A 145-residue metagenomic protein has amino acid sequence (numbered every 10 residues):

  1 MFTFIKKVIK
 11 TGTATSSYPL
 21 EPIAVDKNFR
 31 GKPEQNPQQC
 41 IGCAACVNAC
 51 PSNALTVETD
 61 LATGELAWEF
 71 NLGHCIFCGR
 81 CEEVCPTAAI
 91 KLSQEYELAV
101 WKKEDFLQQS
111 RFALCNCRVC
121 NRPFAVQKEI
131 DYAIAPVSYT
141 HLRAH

Functional and structural regions predicted by a protein language model:
M1-T56, D60, H74, Q109-C117 (+1 more regions): Ferredoxin-type iron-sulfur electron-transfer modules and their immediate structural context
L20, R30, E65, E97-V100: General secondary-structure edge motif
C50-S52, C78, C85: N-terminal, helix-rich and Lys/Arg-enriched segments in bacterial and organellar proteins
S52-G64, T87-L98, E129-P136: Short cysteine/histidine-rich zinc-coordinating motifs and their immediately flanking basic loops
A67, I76-E82: Helix-adjacent hinge/juxtasegments
A89-N116, N121: Short, Lys/Arg-rich amphipathic alpha-helical interaction segments that bind nucleic acids or acidic protein surfaces
T140-H145: Conserved small/polar residues in nucleotide/adenosyl-binding loops
